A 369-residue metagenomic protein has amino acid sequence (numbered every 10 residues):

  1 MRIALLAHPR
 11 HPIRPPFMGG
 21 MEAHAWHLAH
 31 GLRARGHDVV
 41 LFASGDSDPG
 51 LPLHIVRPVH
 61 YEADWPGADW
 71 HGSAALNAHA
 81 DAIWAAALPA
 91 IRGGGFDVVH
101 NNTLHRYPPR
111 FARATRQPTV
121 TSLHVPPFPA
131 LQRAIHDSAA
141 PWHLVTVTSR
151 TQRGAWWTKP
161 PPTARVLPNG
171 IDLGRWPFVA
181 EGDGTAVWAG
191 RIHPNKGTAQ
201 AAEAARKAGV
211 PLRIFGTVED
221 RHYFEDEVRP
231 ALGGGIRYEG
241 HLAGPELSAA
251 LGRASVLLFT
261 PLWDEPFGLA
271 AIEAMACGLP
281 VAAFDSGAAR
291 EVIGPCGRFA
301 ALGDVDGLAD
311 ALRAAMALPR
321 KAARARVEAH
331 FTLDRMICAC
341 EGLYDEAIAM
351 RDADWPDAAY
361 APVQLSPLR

Functional and structural regions predicted by a protein language model:
M1-R369: Catalytic cores of nucleotide-sugar-dependent glycosyltransferases that transfer UDP/GDP/TDP-activated
